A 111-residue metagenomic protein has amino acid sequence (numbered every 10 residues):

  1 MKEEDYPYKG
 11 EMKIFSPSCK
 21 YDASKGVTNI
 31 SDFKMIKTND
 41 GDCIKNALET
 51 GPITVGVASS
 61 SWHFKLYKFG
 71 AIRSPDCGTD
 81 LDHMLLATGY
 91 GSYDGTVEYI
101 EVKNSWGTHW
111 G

Functional and structural regions predicted by a protein language model:
M1-G111: Catalytic-core signature of thiol
